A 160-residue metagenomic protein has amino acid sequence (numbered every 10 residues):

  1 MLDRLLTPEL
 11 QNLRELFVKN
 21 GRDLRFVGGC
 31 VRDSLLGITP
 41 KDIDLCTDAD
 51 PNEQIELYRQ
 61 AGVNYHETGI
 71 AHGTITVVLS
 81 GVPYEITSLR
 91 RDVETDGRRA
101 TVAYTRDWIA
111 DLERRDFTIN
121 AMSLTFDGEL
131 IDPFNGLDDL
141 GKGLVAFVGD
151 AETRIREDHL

Functional and structural regions predicted by a protein language model:
M1-L160: Catalytic cores of the polymerase beta-like nucleotidyltransferase superfamily and closely associated nucleotide
